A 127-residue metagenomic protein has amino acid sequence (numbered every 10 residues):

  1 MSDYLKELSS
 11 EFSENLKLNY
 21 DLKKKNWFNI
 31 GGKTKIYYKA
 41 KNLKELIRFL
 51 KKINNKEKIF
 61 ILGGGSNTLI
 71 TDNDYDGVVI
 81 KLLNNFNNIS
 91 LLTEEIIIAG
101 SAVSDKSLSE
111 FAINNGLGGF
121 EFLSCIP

Functional and structural regions predicted by a protein language model:
S2-P127: Anion-binding (especially nucleotide phosphate/pyrophosphate-binding) glycine-rich loop and adjoining beta-alpha core
